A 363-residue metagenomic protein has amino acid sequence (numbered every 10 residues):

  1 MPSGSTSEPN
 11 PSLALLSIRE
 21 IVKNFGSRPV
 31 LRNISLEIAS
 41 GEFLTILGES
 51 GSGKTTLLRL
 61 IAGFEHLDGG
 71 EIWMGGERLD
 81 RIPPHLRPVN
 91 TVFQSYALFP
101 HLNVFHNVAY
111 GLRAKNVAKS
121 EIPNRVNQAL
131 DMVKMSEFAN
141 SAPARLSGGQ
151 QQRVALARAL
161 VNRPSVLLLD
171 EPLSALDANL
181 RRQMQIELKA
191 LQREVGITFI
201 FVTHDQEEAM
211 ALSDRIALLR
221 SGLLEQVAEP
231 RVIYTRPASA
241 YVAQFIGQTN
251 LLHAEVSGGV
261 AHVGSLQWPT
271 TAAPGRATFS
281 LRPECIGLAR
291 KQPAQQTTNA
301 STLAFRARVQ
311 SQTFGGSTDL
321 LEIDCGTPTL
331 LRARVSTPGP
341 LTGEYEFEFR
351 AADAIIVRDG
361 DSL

Functional and structural regions predicted by a protein language model:
F43, P84-N90, Q94-Y241: ABC ATPase nucleotide-binding domains
L47-E49: The feature captures the beta-strand-to-loop junction immediately N-terminal to the Walker
T55-L58, V154: ABC ATPase nucleotide-binding domain helices that frame the ATP-binding cleft
A62: Helix-to-loop junction immediately C-terminal to a conserved catalytic motif
G70-R78: Conserved ABC transporter NBD signature motif
T249, V260-L363: Non-catalytic connector elements of ABC transporters
